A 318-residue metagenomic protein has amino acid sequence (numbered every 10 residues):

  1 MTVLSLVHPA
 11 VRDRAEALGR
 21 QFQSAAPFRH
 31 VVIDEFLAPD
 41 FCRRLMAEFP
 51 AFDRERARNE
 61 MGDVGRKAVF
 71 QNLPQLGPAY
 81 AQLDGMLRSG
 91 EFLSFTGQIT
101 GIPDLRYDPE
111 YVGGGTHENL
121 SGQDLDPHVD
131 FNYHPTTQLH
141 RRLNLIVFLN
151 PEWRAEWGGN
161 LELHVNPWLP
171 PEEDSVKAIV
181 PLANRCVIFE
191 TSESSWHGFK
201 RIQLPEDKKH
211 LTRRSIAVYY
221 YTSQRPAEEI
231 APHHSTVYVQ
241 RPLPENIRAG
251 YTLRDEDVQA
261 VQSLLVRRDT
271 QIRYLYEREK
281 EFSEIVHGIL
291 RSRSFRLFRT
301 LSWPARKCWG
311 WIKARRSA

Functional and structural regions predicted by a protein language model:
M1-G19: N- or domain-start disorder-to-order transition segments that initiate the globular core
H8-V11, A38, S89-G90, S292: Polar helix-capping/helix-linker motif
G19-I99: Non-heme Fe(II)/2-oxoglutarate
E35-F36, V112, V129, S292 (+1 more regions): Short, well-ordered beta-to-alpha junction loops that form the rim of enzyme active sites and present histidine/acidic
R43, L143, R214, F295-F298: Non-catalytic, well-ordered alpha-helical scaffold segments
M46, K200, F298: A short local structural element in Rossmann-fold oxidoreductases
L76-M86, L93-V218, T222-H234: Catalytic core of non-heme Fe(II) oxygenases with the double-stranded beta-helix
V239-A318: Boundary detector for helix-to-coil junctions that initiate low-complexity/charged tails
